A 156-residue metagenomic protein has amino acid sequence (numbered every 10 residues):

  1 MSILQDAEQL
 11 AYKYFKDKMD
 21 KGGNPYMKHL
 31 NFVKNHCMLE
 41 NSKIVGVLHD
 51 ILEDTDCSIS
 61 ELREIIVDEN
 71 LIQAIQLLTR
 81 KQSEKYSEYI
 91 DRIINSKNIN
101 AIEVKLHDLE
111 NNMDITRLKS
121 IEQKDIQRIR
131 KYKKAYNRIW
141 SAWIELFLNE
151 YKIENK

Functional and structural regions predicted by a protein language model:
M1-K156: Active-site helical microenvironments for divalent-metal-assisted chemistry
